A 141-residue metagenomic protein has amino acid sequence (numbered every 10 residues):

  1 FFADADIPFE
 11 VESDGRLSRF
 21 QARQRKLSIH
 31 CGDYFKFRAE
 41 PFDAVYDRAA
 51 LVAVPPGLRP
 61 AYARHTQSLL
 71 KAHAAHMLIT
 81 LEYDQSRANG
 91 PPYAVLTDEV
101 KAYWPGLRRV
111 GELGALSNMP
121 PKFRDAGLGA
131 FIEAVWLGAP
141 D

Functional and structural regions predicted by a protein language model:
F1-R38, A63-D141: Class I (Rossmann-like) S-adenosyl-L-methionine-dependent methyltransferase catalytic domain, capturing the SAM-binding
F37-V45: A short acidic, Gly/Pro-enriched loop at the edge of an enzyme's catalytic core that lines a small-molecule cofactor
L51-V54, G90: Flexible, glycine/proline-enriched loop segments at strand-loop-helix junctions that form or flank small-ligand binding
A53-H65: A short, conserved alpha-helix within the catalytic core of class I
